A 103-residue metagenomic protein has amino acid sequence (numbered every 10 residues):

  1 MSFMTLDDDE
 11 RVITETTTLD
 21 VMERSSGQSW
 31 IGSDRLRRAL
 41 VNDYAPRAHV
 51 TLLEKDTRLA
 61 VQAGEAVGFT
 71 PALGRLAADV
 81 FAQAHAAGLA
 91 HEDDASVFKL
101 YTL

Functional and structural regions predicted by a protein language model:
M1-Q28: Internal alpha-helical scaffold of NAD(P)-dependent oxidoreductase catalytic cores
S2, Q28-L89: Interdomain hinge/lid region at the active-site interface of Rossmann-like NAD(P)-dependent oxidoreductases
L6-D7, V21-S25, L76-Q83, L100: Short acidic/histidine-centered micro-motifs embedded in hydrophobic/aromatic stretches that mark compact functional
L6-D8, K55, E92-D93: Intrinsic-disorder/low-complexity regions
I13-E15, P71, H91: Residue-level detector of short coil/turn "hinge" positions at structural boundaries
T16-T18, G74, D94: Residue-level detector of family-conserved "landmark" positions at structurally sensitive sites
A86-L103: NAD(P)-dependent dehydrogenase/reductase Rossmann-like domain
